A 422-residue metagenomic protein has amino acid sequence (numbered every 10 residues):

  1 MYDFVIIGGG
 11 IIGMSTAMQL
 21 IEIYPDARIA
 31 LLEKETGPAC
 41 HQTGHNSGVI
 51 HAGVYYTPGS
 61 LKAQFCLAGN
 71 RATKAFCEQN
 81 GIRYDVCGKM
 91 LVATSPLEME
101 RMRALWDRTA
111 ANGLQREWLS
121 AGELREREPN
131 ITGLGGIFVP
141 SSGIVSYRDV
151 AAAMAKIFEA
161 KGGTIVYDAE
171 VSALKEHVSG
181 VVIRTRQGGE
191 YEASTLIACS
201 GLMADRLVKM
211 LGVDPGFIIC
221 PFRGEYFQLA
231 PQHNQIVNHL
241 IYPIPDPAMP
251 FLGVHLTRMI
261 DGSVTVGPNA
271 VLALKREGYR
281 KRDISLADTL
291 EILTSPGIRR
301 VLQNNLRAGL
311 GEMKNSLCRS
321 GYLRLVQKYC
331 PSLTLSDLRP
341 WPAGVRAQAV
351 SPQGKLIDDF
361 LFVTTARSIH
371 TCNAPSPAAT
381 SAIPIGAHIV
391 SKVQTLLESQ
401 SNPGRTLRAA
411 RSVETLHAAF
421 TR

Functional and structural regions predicted by a protein language model:
M1-I12, A30: Beta1/beta-strand and adjacent pyrophosphate-binding region of the FAD-binding site in flavoprotein oxidoreductases
S15, L174-I284: Flavin-dependent oxidoreductases
I21-G44: Glycine-rich FAD pyrophosphate-binding loop
G48-E123, G133, G253-V254, T265 (+2 more regions): Dinucleotide-binding Rossmann-like beta1-alpha1 core, especially the glycine-rich loop that anchors the ADP
T57-A68, V92-R101, I137-I157, V166 (+2 more regions): Short beta-strand to alpha-helix junction loop
R83-A93, L105, W118, E123-K161 (+3 more regions): Helix-loop-beta segment of a Rossmann-like dinucleotide-binding subdomain
I137-T195, M203-R206, I383-Q394: Helical element adjacent to the flavin cofactor pocket in flavoenzyme catalytic cores
L293-Q400: C-terminal catalytic lobe of FAD-dependent flavoproteins
